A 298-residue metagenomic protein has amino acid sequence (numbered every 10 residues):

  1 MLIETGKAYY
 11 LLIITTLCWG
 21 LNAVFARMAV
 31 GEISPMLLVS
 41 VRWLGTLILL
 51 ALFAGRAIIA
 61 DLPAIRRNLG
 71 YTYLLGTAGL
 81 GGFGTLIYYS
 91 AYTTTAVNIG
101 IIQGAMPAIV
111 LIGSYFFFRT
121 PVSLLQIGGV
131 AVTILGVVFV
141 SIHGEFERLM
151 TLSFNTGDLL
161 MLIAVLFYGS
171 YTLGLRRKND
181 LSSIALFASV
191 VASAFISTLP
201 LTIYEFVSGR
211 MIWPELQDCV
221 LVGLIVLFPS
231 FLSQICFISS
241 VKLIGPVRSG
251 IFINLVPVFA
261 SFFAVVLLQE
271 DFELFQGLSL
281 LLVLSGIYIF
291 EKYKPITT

Functional and structural regions predicted by a protein language model:
M1-V39, M150-R177: Glycine-/small-residue-enriched transmembrane alpha-helix faces in small-molecule transporters and effluxers
T16, V39-V41, G84, N98-A105 (+2 more regions): Helix-helix packing/entry segments at the starts of transmembrane helices
C18, N22-F25, A51-Q103, F139 (+1 more regions): Specific transmembrane alpha-helical segments of multi-pass solute transporters/efflux pumps, especially DMT/EamA
V24-P35, L62, Y92, A96 (+3 more regions): Membrane-interface helix termini and inter-helical loops of multi-pass transporters
A29, L38, R42, S90 (+6 more regions): Hydrophobic/aromatic residues within transmembrane alpha-helices of multi-pass small-molecule transporters
L49-A57, D61, M106-A131, V258-L278: C-terminal transmembrane-helix exit sites in multi-pass transporters
L50, V110-I112, F116, E147-S208 (+1 more regions): Transmembrane alpha-helical segments that form core, pore/gating elements of small-molecule transporters/exporters
L50, V122-G144, T198, N254 (+2 more regions): Hydrophobic transmembrane alpha-helices of multi-pass small-molecule transport proteins
